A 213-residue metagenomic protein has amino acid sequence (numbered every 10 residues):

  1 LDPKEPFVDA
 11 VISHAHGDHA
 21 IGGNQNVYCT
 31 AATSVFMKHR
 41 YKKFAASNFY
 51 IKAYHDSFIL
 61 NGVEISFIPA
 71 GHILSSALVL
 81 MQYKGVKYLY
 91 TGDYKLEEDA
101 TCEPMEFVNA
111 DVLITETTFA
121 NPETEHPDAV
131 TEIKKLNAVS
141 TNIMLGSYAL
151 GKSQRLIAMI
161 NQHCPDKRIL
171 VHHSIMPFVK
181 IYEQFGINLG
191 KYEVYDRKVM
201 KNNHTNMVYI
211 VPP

Functional and structural regions predicted by a protein language model:
D2-E5, D9, A15-G151, Q162-H163: His/Asp/Glu-rich metal-coordinating catalytic cores of metallo-dependent phosphodiesterases/hydrolases acting on
N48-S57, L189-V199: Short acidic-hydrophobic, aromatic-tinged amphipathic segments that line or gate anion-handling sites
G62-P69, Y182-L189, Y209: Short, surface-exposed amphipathic charged segments that create phosphate/polyanion-binding patches used for binding
I143-G146, R168-H173, Y209-I210: Short hydrophobic beta-strand segments
Q154-M159, I181-Y182: A short acidic (Asp/Glu
A158-K167: Short, surface-exposed basic-aromatic patches at helix termini and helix-loop junctions that form
I169-N188: Long, charge-dense
Q184-I187, E193-P213: C-terminal regulatory/interaction regions
